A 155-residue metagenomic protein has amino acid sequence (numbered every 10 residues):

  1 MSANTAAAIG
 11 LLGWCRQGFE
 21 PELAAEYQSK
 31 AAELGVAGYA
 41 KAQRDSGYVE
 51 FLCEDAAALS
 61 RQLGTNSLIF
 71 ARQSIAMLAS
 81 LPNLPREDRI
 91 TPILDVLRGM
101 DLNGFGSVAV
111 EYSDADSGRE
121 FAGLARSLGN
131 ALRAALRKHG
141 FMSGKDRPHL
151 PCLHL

Functional and structural regions predicted by a protein language model:
A3-A7: Short, flexible turn/loop "capping" segments at secondary-structure junctions
A8, R16, A25-P151: Non-catalytic nucleic-acid substrate-recognition regions in nucleic-acid-modifying enzymes
L12-E20: Short, N-terminal intrinsically disordered low-complexity segments that are rich in Pro/Gly and polar/charged residues
